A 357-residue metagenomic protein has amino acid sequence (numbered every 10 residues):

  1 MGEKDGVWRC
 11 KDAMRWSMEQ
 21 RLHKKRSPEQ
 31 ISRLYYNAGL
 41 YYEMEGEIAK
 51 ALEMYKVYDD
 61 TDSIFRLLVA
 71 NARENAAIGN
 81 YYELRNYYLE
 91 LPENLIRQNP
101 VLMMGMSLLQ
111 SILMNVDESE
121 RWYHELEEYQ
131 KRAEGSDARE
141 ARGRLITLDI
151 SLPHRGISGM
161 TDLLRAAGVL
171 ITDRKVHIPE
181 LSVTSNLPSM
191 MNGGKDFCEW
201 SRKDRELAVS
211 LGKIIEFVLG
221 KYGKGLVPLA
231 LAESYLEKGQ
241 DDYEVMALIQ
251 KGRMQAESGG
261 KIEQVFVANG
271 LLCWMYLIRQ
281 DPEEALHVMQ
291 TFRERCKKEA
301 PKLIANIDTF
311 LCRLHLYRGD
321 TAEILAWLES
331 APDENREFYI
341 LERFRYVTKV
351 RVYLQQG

Functional and structural regions predicted by a protein language model:
M1-A38: Short capping/hinge segments at domain boundaries that bridge a core fold to an adjacent linker or tail
H23-S27, Y36-E43, L52-T61, R73-N75 (+7 more regions): Solenoid-like repeat scaffolds
P28, S32, I48, T61 (+9 more regions): TPR-repeat structural position
Y36, A49, V69, M104-M106 (+7 more regions): TPR/TPR-like alpha-solenoid signature
Y42, Y55, L68, N75 (+7 more regions): Residue at a conserved register position within TPR or TPR-like alpha-solenoid repeats
E45, Y58, I78, L113 (+5 more regions): Structural motif corresponding to the intra-repeat A-B loop/turn of tetratricopeptide repeats
L95-A268: Internal alpha-solenoid helical repeat scaffolds
D117-E120, H124-L126, R139, A232 (+2 more regions): Helix-coil-helix junctions within alpha-helical repeat/solenoid scaffolds
